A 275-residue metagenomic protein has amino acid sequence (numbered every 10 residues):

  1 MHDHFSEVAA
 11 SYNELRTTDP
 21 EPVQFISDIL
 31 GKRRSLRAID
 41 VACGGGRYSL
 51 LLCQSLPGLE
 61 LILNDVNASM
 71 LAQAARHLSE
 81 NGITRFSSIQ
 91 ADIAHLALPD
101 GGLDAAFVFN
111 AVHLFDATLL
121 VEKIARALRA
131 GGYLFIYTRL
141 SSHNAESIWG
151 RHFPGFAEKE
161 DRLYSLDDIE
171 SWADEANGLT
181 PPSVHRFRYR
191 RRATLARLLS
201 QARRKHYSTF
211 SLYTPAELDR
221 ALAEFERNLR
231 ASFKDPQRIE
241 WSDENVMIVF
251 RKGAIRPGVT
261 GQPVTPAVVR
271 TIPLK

Functional and structural regions predicted by a protein language model:
M1-R34, R47-L51: Conserved class I S-adenosyl-L-methionine
I39-V41, G45-H95: Class I SAM-dependent methyltransferase SAM/SAH-binding core
A94-A105: A short acidic, Gly/Pro-enriched loop at the edge of an enzyme's catalytic core that lines a small-molecule cofactor
D104-T118: A short SAM/SAH-binding and catalytic strip from SAM-dependent methyltransferases
L119-A130: A short glycine-rich, Lys/Arg-flanked "PGG" loop and its adjoining helix->strand segment in the class I
Y133-Y164: Conserved class I S-adenosyl-L-methionine
R162-N177: Short alpha-helix
N177, P182-K275: Conserved Class I S-adenosyl-L-methionine
